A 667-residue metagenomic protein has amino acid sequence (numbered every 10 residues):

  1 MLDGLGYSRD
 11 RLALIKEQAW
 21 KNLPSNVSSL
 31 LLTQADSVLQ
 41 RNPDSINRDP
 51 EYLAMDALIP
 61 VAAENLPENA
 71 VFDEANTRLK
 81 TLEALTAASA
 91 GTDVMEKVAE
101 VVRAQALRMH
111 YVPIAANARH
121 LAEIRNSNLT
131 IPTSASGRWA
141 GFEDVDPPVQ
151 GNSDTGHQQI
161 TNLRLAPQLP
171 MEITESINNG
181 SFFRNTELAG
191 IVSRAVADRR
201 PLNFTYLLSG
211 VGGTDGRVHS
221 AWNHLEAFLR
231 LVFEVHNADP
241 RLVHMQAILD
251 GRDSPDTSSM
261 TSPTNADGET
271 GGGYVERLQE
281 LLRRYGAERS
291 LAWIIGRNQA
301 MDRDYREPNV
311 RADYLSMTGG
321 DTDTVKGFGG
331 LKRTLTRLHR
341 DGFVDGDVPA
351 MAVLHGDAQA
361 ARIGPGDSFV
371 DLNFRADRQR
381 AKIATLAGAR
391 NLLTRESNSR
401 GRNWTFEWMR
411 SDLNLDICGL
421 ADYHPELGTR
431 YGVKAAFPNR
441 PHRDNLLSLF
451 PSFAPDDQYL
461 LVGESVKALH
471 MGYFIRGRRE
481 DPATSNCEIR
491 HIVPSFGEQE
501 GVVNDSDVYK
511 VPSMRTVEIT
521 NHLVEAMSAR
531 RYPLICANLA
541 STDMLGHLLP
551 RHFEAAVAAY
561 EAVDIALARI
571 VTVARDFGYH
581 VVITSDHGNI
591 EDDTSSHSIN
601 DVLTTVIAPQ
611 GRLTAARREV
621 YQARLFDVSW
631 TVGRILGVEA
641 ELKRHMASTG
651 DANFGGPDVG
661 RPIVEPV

Functional and structural regions predicted by a protein language model:
M1-L14, S29-T33, V38, N47 (+5 more regions): Feature captures the catalytic ectodomains and active-site-proximal regions of enzymes that hydrolyze or transfer
E68-V71: Structural helix-adjacent loops and short alpha-helical linkers that scaffold large soluble proteins
A75, L79-L85: Amphipathic, non-membrane alpha-helical rod segments
